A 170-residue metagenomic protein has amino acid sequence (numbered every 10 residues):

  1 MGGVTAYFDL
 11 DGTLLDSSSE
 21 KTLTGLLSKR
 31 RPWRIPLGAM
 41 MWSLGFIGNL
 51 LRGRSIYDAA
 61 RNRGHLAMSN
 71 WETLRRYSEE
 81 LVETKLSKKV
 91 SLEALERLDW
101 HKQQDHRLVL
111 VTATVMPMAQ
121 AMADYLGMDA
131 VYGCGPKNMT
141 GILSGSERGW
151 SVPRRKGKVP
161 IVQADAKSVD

Functional and structural regions predicted by a protein language model:
M1-G3, R76, E83-D170: C-terminal cap/substrate-recognition subdomain and adjoining C-terminal extension of metal-dependent phosphatase-like
M1-R52: Active-site neighborhood of HAD-like aspartate-dependent phosphohydrolases
E20, I56-A59, G141-S146: Acidic/polar active-site rim loop that often engages polyanionic ligands
T22-L23, I35-A39, R61, T73 (+3 more regions): Exposed alpha-helical structural elements
L27-R30, L81, V169: Alpha-helix boundary/capping residues
G45-W71, L126, A130-G135: Short, compositionally biased "basic patch" segments
Y57-E93: Metal-dependent phosphoesterase signature
